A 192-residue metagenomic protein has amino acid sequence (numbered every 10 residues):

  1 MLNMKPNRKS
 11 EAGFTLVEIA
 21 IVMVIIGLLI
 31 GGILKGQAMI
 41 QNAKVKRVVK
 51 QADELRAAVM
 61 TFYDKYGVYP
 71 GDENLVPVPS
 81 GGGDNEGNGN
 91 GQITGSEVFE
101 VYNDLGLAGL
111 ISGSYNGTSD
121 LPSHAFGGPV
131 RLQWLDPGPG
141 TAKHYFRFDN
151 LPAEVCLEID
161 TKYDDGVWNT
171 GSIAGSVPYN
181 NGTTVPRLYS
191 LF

Functional and structural regions predicted by a protein language model:
M1-F14: N-terminal leader/signal peptides at the extreme start of proteins
F14-I19, M23-A43, Y63: C-terminal juxtamembrane segment of a hydrophobic transmembrane alpha-helix
L34, D53, N103: Short alpha-helical basic/polar micro-motif
Q41-A52: Membrane-proximal amphipathic alpha-helices that sit immediately adjacent to an N-terminal transmembrane/signal-anchor
K44, G67, L105: Hydrophobic/aromatic-lined pockets within catalytic cores
D53, A57-V76, I111-S112: Alpha-helix exit/C-cap motif
D72-F192: Low-complexity, acidic interaction segments enriched in glycine
